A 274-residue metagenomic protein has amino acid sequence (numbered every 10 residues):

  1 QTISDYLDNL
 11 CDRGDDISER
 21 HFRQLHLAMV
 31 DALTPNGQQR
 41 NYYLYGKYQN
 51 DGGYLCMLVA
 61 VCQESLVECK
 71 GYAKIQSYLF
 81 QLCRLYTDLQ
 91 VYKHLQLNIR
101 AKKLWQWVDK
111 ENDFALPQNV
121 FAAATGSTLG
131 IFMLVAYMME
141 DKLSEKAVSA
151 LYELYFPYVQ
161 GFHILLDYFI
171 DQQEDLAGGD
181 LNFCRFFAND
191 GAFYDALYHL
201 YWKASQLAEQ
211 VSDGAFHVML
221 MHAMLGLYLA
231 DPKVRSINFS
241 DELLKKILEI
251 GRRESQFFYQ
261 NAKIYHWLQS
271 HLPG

Functional and structural regions predicted by a protein language model:
I3, Q24-Q173, V218, Y228-K233: All-alpha helical catalytic cores of prenyl diphosphate-utilizing isoprenoid enzymes
D16: Phosphate/adenylate-binding glycine loop and adjacent helical scaffold
R20-R23, L181-N182: Glycine-rich, phosphate-binding/catalytic loops in enzymes
N50-G53, M57, D195, H199 (+3 more regions): Alpha-helix boundary/N-cap detector
S149-L225: Active-site/pore-lining binding-face segments in mid-to-C-terminal subdomains
A223-G274: Acidic, carboxylate-rich catalytic segments that either coordinate divalent cations
